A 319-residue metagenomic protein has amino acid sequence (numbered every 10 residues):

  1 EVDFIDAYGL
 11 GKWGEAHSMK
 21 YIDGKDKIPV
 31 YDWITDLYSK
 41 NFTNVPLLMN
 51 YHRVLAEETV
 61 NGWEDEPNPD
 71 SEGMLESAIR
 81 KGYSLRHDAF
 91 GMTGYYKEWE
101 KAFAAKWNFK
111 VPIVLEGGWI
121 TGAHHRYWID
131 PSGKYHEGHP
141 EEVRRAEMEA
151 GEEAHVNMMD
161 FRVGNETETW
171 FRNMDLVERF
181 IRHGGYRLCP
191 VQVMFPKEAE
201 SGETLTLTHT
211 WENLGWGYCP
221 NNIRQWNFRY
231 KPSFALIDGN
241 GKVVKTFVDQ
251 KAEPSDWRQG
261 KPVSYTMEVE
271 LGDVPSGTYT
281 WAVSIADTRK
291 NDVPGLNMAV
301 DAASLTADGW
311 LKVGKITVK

Functional and structural regions predicted by a protein language model:
D6-G164: Catalytic-core regions of glycoside hydrolase
A16-Y21, H52, N61, N173 (+4 more regions): General "foldedness" signal
E141-F195: Catalytic cores of secreted or luminal carbohydrate-active enzymes
E178-K319: Extracellular/luminal regions of secreted and cell-surface proteins that mediate adhesion/ECM remodeling
